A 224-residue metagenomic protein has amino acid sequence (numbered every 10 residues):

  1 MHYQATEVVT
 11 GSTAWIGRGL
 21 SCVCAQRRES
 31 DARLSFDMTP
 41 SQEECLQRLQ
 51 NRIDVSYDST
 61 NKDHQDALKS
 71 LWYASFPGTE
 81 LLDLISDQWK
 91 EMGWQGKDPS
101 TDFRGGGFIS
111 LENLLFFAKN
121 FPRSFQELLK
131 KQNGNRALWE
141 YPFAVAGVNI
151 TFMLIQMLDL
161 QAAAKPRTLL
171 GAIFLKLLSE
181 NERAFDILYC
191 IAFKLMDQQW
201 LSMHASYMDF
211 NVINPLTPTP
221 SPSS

Functional and structural regions predicted by a protein language model:
M1-S224: Extended acidic/polar regulatory tracts at the flanks of large eukaryotic scaffold/adaptor proteins
